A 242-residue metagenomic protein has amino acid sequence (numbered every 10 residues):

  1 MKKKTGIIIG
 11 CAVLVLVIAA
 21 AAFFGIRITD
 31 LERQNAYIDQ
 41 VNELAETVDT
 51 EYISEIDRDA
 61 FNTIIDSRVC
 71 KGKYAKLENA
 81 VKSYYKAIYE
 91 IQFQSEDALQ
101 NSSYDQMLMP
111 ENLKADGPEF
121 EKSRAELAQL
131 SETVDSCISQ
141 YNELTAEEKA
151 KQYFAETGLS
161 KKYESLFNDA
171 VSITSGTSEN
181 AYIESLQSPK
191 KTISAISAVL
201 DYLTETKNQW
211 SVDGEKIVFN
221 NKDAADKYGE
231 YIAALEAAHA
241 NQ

Functional and structural regions predicted by a protein language model:
M1-T5: Positively charged n-region of N-terminal signal peptides that target proteins for export
G6-C11, A20-F120: Leu/Val/Ala/Ile-rich N-terminal alpha-helices, chiefly Sec-type signal peptides and the beginnings
L16-I18: Hydrophobic core
G25, E90, G158, H239-Q242: Short, flexible coil/linker elements and helix-boundary hinge sites characteristic of intrinsically disordered
N35, N42, N62, N79 (+8 more regions): Detector for Asparagine
E43-I53, D66, C70, K82 (+12 more regions): Generic surface-pattern signal
Q100-V212: Extended amphipathic alpha-helical interaction segments
E205-Q242: A cross-kingdom marker for long, charged
